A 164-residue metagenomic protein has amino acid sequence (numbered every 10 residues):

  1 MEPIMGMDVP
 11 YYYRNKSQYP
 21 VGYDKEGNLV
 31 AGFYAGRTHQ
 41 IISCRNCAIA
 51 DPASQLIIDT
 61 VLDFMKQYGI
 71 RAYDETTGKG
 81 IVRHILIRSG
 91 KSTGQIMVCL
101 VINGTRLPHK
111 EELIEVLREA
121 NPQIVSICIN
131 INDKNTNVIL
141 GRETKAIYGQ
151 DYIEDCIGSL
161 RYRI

Functional and structural regions predicted by a protein language model:
M1-I164: Accessory RNA-recognition modules of RNA-modification enzymes
